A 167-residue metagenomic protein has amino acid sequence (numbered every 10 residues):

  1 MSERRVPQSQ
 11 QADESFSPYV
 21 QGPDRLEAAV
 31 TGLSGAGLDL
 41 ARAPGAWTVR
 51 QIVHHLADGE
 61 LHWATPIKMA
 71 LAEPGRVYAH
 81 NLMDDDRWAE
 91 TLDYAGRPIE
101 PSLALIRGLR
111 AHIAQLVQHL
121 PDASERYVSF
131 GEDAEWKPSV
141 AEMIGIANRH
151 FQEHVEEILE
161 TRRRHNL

Functional and structural regions predicted by a protein language model:
M1-Q21, R163: Extreme N-terminal tail/first-helix region
S2-R4, D39-D86, A114, Y127-L167: Short, contiguous alpha-helical
S17-D24, R87-Y127, G145: Acidic/histidine-rich alpha-helical segments that form the ligand environment of transition-metal centers
P18, G22-R25, A29-L38: N-terminal first-folded block
G22-R25, A29, G59, L109 (+3 more regions): Amphipathic, well-ordered alpha-helical segments in soluble domains
A29, L33-A36, P74, L120-A123 (+1 more regions): A short secondary-structure junction motif
L33, A89, P138: Residue-level signal for pocket-adjacent positions within structured domains
